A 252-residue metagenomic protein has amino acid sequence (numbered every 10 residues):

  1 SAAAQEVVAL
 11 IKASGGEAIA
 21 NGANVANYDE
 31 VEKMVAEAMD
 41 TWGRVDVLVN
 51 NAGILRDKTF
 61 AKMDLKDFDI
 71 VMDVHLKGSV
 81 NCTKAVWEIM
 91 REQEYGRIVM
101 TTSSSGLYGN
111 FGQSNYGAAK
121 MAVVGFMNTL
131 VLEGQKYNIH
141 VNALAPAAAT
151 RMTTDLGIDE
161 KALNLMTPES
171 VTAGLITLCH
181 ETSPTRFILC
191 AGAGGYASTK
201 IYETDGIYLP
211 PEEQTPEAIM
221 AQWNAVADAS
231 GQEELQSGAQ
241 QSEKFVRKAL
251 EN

Functional and structural regions predicted by a protein language model:
S1, G22-K33, L65: The beta1-alpha1 cofactor-binding region of Rossmann-like NAD(H)/NADP(H)-dependent oxidoreductases
S14-E17, E37-N50, R56, Y95 (+1 more regions): A glycine-rich helix->loop->beta "capping" turn within Rossmann-like NAD(P)(H)-dependent oxidoreductase domains
T59-F60, D64-D69: Substrate-binding pocket helix/loop in short-chain dehydrogenase/reductase
T83, A119: Active-site helix of classical SDR
S103: Residue(s) in the substrate-gating loop at a strand-loop-helix junction that position the organic substrate next
Y108, V124, T129-I139, E181-S183: Active-site-adjacent segment of SDR/Rossmann-fold oxidoreductases
A143, K161-E251: C-terminal helical subdomain
